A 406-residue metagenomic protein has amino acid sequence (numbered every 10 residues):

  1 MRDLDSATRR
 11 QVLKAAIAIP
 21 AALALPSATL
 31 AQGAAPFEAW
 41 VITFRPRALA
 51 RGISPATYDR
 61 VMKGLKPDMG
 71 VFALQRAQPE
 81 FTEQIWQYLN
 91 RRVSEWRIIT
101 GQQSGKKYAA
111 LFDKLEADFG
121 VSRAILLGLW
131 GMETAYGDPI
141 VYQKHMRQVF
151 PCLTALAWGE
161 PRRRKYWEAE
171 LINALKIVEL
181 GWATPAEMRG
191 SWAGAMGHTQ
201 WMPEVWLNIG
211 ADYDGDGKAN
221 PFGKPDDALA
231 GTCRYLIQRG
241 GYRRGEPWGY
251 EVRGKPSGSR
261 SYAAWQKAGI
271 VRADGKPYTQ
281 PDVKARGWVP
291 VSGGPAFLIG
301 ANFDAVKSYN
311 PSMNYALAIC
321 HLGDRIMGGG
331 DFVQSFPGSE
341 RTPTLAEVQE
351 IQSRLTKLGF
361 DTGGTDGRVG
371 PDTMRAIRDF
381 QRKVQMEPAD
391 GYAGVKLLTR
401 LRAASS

Functional and structural regions predicted by a protein language model:
R2, R147, P151-A157, N173-I177 (+1 more regions): Cell-envelope/ECM-targeting effectors and their regulatory/trafficking segments
R2-I19: N-terminal secretory signal peptides and thylakoid transit peptides that target proteins across membranes
S27-A31: Sec/Tat signal peptide C-region and signal peptidase I cleavage site
Q32-K107, D113-E116: An acidic, Gly/Ser/Thr/Pro-rich helix-cap/linker signature
R45-S54, K63-G70, A117-G120, G131-D138 (+9 more regions): Sec-exported extracytoplasmic/periplasmic mature domains
Y58-P79, W130-T134, K144-P151, G254 (+1 more regions): Acidic helix-start/capping segments at beta-turn-to-alpha-helix junctions
Y88-G231, I237: Acidic/His-rich structured neighborhood in mature extracellular/periplasmic domains
P185, W192, G197, M202-K307: Flexible, glycine-rich surface segments
